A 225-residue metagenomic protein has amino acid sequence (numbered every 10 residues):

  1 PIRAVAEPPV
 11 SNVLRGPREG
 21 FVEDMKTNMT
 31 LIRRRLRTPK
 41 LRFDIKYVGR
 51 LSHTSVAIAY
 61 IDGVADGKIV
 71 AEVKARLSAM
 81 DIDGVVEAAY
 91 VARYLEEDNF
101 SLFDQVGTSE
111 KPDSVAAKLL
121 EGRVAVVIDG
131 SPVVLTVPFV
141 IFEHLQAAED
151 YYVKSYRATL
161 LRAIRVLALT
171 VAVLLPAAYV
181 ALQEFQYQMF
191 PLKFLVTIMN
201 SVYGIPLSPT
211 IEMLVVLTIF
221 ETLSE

Functional and structural regions predicted by a protein language model:
P1-S208, E212: Cytosolic regulatory modules rich in charged/polar residues
N200-S201, E221-E225: Hydrophobic alpha-helical bundle architecture
